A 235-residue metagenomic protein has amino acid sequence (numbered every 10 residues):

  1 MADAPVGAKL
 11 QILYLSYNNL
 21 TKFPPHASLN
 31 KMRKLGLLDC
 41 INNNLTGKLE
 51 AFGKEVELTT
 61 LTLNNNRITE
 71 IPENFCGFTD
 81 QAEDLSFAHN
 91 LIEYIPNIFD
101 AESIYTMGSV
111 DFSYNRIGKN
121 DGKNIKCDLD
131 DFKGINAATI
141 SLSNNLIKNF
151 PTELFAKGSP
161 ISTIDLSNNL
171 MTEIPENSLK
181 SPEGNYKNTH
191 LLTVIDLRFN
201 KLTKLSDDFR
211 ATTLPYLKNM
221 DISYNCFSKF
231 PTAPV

Functional and structural regions predicted by a protein language model:
M1, F23-P24, K48-L49, I71 (+7 more regions): Canonical leucine-rich repeat
V6-K9, L29-K34, K54-E57, G77-Q81 (+6 more regions): Leucine-rich repeat
Q11-Y14, K34-L37, T59-T62, E70 (+10 more regions): Conserved LRR concave beta-strand detector
Q11-Y17, T21, P25-A27, G36-N42 (+2 more regions): A generic tandem-repeat structural signature
L15-N18, C40-N43, N66, F87-N90 (+5 more regions): Consensus "Asn ladder" position of solenoid repeat domains
N115-D128, N177-N185: Acidic/polar low-complexity surface segments
N219-I222, F227-V235: Leucine-rich solenoid repeat scaffolds
